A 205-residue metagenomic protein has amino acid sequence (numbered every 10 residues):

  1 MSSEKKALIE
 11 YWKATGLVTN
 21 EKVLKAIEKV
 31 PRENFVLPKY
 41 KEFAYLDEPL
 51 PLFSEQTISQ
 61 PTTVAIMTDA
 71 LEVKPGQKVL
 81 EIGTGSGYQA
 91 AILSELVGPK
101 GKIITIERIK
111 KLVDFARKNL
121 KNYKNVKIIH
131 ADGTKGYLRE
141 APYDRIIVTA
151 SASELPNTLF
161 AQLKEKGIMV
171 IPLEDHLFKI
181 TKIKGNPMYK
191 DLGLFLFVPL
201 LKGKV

Functional and structural regions predicted by a protein language model:
M1-K39, K204: N-terminal auxiliary segments of SAM/dcSAM-dependent transferases
L17-V18, E33-Y40, L50-T68, E72-V73: Conserved SAM-binding loop and adjacent beta-strand
E21-K22, T62, K111: Cytosolic histidine kinase catalytic core of two-component systems
R32-F35, N125, I168, F197: Generic structural signal for secondary-structure transition and capping sites
F35-V36, Y45, L50-L52, V97 (+2 more regions): Short clusters of hydrophobic/aromatic residues that line enzyme substrate/ligand-binding pockets
E72-N186: Conserved nucleotide-cofactor-binding alpha/beta core module
L177-V205: Core SAM-dependent methyltransferase catalytic element
